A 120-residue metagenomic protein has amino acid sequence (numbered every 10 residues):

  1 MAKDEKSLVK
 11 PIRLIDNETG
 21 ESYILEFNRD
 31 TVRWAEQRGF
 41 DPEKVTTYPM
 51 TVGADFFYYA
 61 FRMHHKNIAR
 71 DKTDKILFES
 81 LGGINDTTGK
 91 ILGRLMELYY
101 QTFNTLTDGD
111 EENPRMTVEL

Functional and structural regions predicted by a protein language model:
M1-E21, V32-T47, N67-L120: Charged interaction scaffolds used for protein-protein
Y23-L25: Short, isolated positions in well-ordered beta-strands
N28: Residue-level signal for threonine
V52-M63, G93-E97: Short, hydrophobic/amphipathic alpha-helical patches that form generic packing surfaces within helical domains
